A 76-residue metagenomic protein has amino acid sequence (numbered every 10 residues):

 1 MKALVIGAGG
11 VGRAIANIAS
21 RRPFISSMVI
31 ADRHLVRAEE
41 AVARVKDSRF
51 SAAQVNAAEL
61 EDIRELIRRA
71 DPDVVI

Functional and structural regions predicted by a protein language model:
A3-G9: Conserved N-terminal Rossmann-fold NAD(P)-binding element of oxidoreductases
G12-I15: N-terminal Rossmann-fold NAD(P) dinucleotide-binding loop
A19: Aromatic pocket-lining residues of Rossmann-like dinucleotide-binding sites
S26-V29: Short beta-strand element of Class I
R33-R37: Helix N-cap at the beta1-alpha1 junction of Rossmann-like dinucleotide-binding domains, i.e., the first residues
A38-V42: Conserved SAM-binding loop
F50-A52: Hydrophobic/aromatic anchor residues within beta-strands of the central parallel beta-sheet of Rossmann-like
Q54-P72, I76: Conserved Rossmann-fold cofactor-binding substructure of NAD(P)-dependent oxidoreductases
